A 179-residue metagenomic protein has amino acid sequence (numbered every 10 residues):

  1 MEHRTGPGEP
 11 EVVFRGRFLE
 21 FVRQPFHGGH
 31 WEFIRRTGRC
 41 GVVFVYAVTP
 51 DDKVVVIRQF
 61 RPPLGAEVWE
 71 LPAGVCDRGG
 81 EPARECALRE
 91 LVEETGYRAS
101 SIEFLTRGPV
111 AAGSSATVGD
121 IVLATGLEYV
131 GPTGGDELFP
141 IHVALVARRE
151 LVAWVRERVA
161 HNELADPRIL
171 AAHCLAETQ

Functional and structural regions predicted by a protein language model:
E2, I34-R39, F44-R89, G131 (+1 more regions): Conserved Nudix-box catalytic region and its N-terminal flanking loop in Nudix hydrolases and closely related
E2-G6, E67, L138-Q179: Nudix hydrolase/Nudix homology domain
P7, R98-L105: A short coil-to-beta-strand element that immediately follows conserved catalytic motifs
E9-P50: Acidic, metal-coordinating catalytic segment for phosphate/diphosphate chemistry, firing primarily on the Nudix
E11-V12, R107-A111: Short, solvent-exposed loop/turn elements at beta->coil junctions and helix N-caps that rim active or binding pockets
F18-Q24, G41-V43, E67, V118-V122 (+1 more regions): Short beta-strand micro-motifs in enzyme catalytic cores
V22-H27, A111-V130: Active-site-adjacent beta-strand/loop module that shapes the phosphate/pyrophosphate-binding cleft
A47, V56, L123-A124, L145: Conserved hydrophobic "DFG−1" position in protein kinase catalytic cores
